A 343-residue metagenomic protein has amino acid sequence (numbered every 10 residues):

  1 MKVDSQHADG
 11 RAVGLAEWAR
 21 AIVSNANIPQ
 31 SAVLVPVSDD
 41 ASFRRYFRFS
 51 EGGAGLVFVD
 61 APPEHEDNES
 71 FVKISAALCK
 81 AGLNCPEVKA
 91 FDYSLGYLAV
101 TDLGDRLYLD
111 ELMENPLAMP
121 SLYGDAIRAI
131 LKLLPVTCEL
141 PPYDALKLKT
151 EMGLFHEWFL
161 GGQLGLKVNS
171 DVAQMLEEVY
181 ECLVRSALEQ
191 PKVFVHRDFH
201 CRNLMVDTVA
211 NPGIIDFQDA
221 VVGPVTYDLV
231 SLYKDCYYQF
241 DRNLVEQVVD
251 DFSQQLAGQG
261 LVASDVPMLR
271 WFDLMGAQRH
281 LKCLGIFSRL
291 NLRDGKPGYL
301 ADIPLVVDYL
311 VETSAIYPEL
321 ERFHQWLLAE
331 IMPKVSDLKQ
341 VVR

Functional and structural regions predicted by a protein language model:
M1-Y97, V193, D207-P212, L327-R343: Conserved NTP-binding catalytic cores of kinases and kinase-like/nucleotidyltransferase enzymes across multiple kinase
G14-N25, C138-P142, L146-K147, E151-V195 (+2 more regions): An alpha-helical support segment within catalytic cores of ATP-dependent transferases
P36, F43-S50, L133, E181-L229 (+1 more regions): Active-site acidic catalytic loop and adjacent metal/ATP-binding pocket of ATP-dependent phosphoryl transfer enzymes
S38, S42, F47-T150, L154 (+4 more regions): ATP-binding pocket architecture of kinase catalytic cores
F71, M119, Y123-A126, L148 (+5 more regions): Hydrophobic packing residues in well-ordered alpha-helices of helical domains and bundles
H156-Q163, V225-L261, L274-D294, V306-T313: Active-site activation/catalytic loop segments of kinase-like enzymes and analogous catalytic loops in related
M268-W271: Hydrophobic, secondary-structure "cap" segments at the distal end of domains
G285-R343: ATP/Mg2+ or Mg2+-diphosphate-binding catalytic cores that bind nucleotide phosphates or diphosphates via glycine-rich
